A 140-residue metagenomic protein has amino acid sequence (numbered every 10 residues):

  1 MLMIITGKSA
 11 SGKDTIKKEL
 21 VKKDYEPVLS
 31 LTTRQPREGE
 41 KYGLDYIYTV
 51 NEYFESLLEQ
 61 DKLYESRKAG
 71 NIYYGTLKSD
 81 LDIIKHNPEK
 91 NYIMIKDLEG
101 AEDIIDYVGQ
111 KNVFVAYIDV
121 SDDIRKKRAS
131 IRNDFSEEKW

Functional and structural regions predicted by a protein language model:
I5: Hydrophobic anchor at the beta1->P-loop junction of P-loop NTPases
K8: P-loop (Walker A) phosphate-binding loop of NTP-binding proteins
K13-D14: Walker A/P-loop
K17-K18: The feature captures the helix immediately C-terminal to the Walker
K22-S30: Post-Walker A helix-loop "phosphate-sensing" segment adjacent to the P-loop in P-loop NTPases
T33-Y92, L98-E99: ATP-dependent small-molecule kinase phosphotransfer cores that center on conserved nucleotide phosphate-binding segments
N91-D97, G109-S130: Conserved phosphate-donor/acceptor-positioning beta-strand/loop module used by diverse small-molecule
A101, I131-W140: Small-molecule kinase domains that catalyze NTP-dependent phosphoryl transfer to phosphate-bearing small molecules
